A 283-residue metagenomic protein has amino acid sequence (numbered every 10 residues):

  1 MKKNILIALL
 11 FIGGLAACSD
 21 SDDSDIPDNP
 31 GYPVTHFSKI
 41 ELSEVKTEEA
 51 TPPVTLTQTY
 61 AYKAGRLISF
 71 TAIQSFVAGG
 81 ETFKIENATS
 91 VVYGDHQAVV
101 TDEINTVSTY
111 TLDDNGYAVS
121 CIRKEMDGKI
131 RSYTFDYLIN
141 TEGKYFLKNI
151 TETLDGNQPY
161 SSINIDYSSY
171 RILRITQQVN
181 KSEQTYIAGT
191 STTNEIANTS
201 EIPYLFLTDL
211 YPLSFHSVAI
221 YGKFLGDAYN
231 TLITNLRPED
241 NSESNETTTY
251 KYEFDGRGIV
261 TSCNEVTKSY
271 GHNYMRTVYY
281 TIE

Functional and structural regions predicted by a protein language model:
M1-K2, S19: Cys/His-rich metal-coordination motifs, chiefly Zn-binding "fingers/knuckles"
K2-A8: Sec-dependent signal peptide recognition, specifically the positively charged N-region followed immediately by
G14-A17: C-terminal motif of bacterial Sec signal peptides marking the signal peptidase cleavage site
S21-E283: Buried hydrophobic residues that stabilize the cores of well-folded domains
